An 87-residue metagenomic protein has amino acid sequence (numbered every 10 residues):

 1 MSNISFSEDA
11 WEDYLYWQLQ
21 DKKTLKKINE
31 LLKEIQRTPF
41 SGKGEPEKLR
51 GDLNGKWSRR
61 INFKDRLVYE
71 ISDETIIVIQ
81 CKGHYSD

Functional and structural regions predicted by a protein language model:
M1-I4, D9-L25, R50, S58-R66 (+1 more regions): Enriched for short, Lys/Arg-rich terminal
E12, E30-K33: Generic recognition of well-ordered alpha-helical segments within structured catalytic/regulatory domains
K33-I61: A short, surface-exposed loop/turn module that caps and links secondary-structure elements
